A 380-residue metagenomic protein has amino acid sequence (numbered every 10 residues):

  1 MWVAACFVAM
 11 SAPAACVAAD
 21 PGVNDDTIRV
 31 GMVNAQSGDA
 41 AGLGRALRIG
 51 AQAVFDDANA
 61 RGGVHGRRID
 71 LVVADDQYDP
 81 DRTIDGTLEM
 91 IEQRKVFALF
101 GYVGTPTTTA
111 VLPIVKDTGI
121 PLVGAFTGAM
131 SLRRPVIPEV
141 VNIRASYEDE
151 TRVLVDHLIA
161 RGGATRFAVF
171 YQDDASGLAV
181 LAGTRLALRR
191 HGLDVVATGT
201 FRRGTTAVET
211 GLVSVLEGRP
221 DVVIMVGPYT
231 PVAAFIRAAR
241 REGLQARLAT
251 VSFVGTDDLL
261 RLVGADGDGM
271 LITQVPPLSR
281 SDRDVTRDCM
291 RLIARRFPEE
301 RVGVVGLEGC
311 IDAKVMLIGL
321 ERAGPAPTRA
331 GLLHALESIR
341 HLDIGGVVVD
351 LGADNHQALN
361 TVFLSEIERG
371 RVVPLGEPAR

Functional and structural regions predicted by a protein language model:
M1-I28, A379-R380: Short, low-complexity disordered leader/linker segments with a strong preference for bacterial N-terminal type II
C16-M32, R61-R68, I159-T165: Immediate post-signal peptide segment of exported/extracytoplasmic ligand-binding proteins
D20-Q52, A74-D81, V103-G104, F170-L178 (+2 more regions): Extracytoplasmic "Venus flytrap"
T27-R29, G42-I49, D57, R61-R134 (+3 more regions): Beta-alpha junction/loop-to-helix N-cap segments that form part of ligand/metal-binding clefts
D85, A129-S131, P138-E242, S279-R287: Extracellular/periplasmic Venus flytrap/periplasmic-binding protein
M90-V103, V123-A125, R166-Y171, R219-Y229 (+3 more regions): Periplasmic-binding protein-like
I236-G309, E366-P374, P378-A379: Extracellular/periplasmic periplasmic-binding protein-like sensory domains
R295-G306, L317-V372: Segments of small-molecule ligand-sensing domains
